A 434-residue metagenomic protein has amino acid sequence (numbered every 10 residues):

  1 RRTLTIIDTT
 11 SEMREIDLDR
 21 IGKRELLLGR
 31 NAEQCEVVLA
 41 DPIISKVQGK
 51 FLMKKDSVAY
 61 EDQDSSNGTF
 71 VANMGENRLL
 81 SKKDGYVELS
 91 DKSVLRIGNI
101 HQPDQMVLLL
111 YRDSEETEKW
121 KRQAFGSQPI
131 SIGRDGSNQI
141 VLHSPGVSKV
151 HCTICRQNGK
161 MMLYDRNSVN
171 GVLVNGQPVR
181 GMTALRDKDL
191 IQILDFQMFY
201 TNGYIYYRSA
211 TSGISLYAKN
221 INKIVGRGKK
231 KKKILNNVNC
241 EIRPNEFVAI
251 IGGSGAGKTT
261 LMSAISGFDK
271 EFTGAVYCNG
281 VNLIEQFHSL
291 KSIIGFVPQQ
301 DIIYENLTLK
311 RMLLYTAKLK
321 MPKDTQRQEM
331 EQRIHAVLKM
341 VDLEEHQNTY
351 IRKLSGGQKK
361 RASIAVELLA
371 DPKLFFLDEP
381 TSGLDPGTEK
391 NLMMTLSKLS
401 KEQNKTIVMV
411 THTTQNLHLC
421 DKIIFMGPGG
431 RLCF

Functional and structural regions predicted by a protein language model:
R1-S66, N73, L79-P145: Intrinsically disordered, low-complexity acidic Ser/Thr-rich regulatory segments
L216, I234-L235, K291: Conserved structural motif at the start of ABC-family nucleotide-binding domains
S266: Helix-to-loop junction immediately C-terminal to a conserved catalytic motif
E305-P322: Q-loop/switch helix immediately C-terminal to the Walker
L314, E329-H346: Conserved ABC ATPase "signature" region
I364-A365, L392: Hydrophobic anchor residue at the start of the ABC signature
L369-K373: A short, proline-enriched helix->beta-strand linker immediately N-terminal to the Walker B motif in ABC-type P-loop
F375-D378: Catalytic Walker B motif of ABC-type/P-loop ATPase nucleotide-binding domains
